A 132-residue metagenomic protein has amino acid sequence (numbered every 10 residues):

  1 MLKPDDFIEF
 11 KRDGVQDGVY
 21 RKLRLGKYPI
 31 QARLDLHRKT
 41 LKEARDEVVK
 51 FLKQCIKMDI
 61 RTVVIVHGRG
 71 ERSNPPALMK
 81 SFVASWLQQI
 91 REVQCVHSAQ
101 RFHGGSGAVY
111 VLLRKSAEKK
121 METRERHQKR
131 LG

Functional and structural regions predicted by a protein language model:
M1-T62, R69-G132: Long, charged, low-complexity intrinsically disordered regions
